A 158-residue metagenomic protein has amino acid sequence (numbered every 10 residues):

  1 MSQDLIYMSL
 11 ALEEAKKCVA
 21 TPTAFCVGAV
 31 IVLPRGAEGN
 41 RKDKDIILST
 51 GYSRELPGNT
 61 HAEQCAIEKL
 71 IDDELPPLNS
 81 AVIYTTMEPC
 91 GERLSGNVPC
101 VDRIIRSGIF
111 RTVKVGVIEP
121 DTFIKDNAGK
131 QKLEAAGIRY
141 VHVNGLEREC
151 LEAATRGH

Functional and structural regions predicted by a protein language model:
M1-H158: Zinc-dependent deaminase catalytic domain
